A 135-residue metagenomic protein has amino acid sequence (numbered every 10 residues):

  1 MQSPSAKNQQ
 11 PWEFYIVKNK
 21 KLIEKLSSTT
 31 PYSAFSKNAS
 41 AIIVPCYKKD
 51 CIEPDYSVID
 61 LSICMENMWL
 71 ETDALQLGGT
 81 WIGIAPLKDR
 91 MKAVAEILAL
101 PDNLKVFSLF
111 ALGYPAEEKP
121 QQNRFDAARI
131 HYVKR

Functional and structural regions predicted by a protein language model:
M1-R135: Acidic, surface-exposed loops and disordered segments
